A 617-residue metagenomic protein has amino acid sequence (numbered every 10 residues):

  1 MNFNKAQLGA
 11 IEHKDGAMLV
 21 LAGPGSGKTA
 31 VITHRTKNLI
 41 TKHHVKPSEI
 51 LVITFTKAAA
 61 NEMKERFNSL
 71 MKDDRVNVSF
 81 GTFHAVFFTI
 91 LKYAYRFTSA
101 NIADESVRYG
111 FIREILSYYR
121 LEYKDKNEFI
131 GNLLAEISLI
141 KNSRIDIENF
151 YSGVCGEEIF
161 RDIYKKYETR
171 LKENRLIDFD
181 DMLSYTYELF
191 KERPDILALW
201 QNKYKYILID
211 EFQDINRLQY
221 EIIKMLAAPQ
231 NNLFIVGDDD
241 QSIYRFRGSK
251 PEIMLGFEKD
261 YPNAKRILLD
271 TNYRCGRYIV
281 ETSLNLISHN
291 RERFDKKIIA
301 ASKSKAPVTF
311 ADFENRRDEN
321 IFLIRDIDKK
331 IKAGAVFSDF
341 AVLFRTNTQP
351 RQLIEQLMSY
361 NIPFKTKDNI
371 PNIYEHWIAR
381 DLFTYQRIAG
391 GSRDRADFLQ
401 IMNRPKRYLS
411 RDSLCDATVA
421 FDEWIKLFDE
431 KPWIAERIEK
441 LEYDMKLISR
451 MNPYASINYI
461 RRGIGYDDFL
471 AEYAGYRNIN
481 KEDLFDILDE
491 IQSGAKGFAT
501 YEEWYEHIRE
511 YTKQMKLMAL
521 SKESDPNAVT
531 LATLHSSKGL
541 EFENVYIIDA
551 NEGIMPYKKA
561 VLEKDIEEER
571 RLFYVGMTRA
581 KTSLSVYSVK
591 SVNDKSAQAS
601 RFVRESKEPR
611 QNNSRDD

Functional and structural regions predicted by a protein language model:
M1-D15, L218: N-terminal pre-P-loop "Q-motif" helix
D15-A17, S26, K37-F190, P194-N202 (+7 more regions): A basic/glycine-biased coupling hinge at the interface between accessory DNA-binding modules
V20, P24-I32, P262-K265, D270-P363 (+1 more regions): Helicase P-loop NTPase motor core
S26, Q213-S288, K296-A301, G553: Conserved helicase motor core of SF1/SF2 NTP-dependent helicases
S79-T89, L208-E211, V236, T346 (+3 more regions): Conserved helicase core region in the C-terminal RecA-like lobe
Y261, S304-A306, A333-P453: ATPase/helicase motor core of nucleic-acid motors
D429-S536, Y557, N612-D616: Accessory C-terminal helicase-associated subdomains
S591-D617: Helicase C-terminal subdomain and adjacent C-terminal extension
